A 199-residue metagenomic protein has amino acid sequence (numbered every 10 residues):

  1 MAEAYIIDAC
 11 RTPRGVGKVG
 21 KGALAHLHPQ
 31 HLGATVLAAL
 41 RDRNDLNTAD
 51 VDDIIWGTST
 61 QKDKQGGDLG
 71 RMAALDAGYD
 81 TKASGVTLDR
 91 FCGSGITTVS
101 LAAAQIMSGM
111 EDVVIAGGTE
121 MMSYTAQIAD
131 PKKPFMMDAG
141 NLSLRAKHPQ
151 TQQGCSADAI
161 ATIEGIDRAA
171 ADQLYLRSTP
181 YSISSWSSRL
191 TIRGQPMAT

Functional and structural regions predicted by a protein language model:
M1-A83, M121-T199: Conserved "HGTGT" condensation-loop signature of ketosynthase/thiolase-family condensing enzymes that catalyze
L88-E120, A161-S182: Active-site-proximal alpha-helical scaffold in enzymes
